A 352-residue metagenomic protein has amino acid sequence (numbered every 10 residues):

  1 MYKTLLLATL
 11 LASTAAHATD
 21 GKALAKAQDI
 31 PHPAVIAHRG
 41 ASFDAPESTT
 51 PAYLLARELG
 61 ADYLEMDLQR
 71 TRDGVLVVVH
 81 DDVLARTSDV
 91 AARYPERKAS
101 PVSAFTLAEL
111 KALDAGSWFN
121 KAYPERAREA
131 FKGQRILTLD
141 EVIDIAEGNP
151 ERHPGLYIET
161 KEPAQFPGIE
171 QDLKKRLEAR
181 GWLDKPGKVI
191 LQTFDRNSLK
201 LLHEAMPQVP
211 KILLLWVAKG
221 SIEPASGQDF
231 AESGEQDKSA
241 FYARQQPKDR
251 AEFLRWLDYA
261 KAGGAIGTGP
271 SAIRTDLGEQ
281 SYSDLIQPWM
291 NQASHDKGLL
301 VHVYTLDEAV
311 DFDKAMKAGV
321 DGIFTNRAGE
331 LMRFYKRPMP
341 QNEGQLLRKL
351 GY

Functional and structural regions predicted by a protein language model:
M1-H17: Gram-negative bacterial Sec-dependent N-terminal signal peptides
A18-Y352: Phosphate-group recognition and catalysis centered on beta-loop-alpha active-site segments
